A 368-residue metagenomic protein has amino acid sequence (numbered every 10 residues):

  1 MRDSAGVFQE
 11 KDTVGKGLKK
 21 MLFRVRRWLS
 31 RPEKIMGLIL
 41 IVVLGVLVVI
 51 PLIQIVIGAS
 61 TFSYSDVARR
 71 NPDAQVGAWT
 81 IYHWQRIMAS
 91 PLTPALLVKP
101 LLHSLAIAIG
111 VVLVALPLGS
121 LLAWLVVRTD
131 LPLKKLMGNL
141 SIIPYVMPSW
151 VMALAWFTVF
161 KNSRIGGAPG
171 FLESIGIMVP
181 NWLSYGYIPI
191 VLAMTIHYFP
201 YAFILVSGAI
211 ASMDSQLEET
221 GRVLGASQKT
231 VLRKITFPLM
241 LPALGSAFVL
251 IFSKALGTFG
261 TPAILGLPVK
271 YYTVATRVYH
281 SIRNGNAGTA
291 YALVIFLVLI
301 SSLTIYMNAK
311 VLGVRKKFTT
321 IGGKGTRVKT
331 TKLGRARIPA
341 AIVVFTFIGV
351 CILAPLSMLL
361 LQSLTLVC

Functional and structural regions predicted by a protein language model:
M1-I41, A309-T346: Transmembrane alpha-helical segments of polytopic membrane transport and secretion proteins
L22-R26, W79-L92: A short amphipathic helical element positioned immediately N-terminal to and/or at the very start of a transmembrane
P32-R70, M88-A211, F237-F259, I264 (+2 more regions): Membrane-water interface segments at the C-terminal ends of transmembrane alpha-helices in multi-pass inner-membrane
Y64, R69-N71, Q75-V76, E219 (+3 more regions): Juxtamembrane inter-helical linkers in multi-pass membrane proteins
D73, K161, F259-N284: Glycine-rich helix-loop "coupling/hinge" segments at transmembrane-helix boundaries in multipass transporters
Y82, R86-A89, G138, E173 (+4 more regions): Short amphipathic alpha-helical coupling elements at transmembrane boundaries
T129-P132, A211-Q216, A226-K229, L267-Y271 (+1 more regions): Juxtamembrane helix-boundary/capping and inter-helix hinge elements in multi-pass membrane proteins
L224-G225, P238: Glycine/proline-centered hinge or cleavage motifs at structural transition points of membrane proteins
